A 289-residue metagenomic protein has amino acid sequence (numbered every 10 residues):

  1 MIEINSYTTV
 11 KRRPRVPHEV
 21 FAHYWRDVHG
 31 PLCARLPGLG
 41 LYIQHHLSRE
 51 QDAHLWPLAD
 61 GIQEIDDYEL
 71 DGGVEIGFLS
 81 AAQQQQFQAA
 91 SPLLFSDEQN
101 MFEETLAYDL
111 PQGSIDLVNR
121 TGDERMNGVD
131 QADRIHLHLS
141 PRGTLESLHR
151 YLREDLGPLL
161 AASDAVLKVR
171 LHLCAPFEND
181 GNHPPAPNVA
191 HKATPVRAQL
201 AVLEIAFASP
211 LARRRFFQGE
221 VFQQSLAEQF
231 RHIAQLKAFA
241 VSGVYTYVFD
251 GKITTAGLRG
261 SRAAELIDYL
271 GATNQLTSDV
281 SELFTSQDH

Functional and structural regions predicted by a protein language model:
M1-H289: Macromolecular interaction modules
